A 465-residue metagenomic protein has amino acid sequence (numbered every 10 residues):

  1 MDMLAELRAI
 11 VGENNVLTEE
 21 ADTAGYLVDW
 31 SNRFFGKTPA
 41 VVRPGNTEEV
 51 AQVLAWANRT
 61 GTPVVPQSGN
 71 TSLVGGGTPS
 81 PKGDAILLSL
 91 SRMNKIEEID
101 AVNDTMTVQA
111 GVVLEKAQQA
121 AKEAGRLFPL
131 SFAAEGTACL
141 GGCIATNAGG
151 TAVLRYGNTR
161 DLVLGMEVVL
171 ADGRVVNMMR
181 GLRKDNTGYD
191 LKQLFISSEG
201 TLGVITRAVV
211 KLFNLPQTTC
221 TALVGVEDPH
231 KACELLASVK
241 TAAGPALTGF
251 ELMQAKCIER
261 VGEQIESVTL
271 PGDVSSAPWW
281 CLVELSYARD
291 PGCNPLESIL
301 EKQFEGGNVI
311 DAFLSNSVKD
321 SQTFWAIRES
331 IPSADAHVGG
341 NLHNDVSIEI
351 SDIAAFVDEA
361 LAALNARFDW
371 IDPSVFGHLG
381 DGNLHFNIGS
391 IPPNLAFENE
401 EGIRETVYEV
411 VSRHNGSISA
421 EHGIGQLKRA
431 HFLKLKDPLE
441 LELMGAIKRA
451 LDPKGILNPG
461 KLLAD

Functional and structural regions predicted by a protein language model:
M1-A55, R59, S72-D104, C257-L270 (+2 more regions): N-terminal flexible segment immediately upstream of the FAD-binding catalytic core in FAD-dependent oxidoreductases
M1-W30, R59-T62, Q303-K319, R413-I418 (+1 more regions): N-terminal accessory segments
A5-V16, R59-T62, Q119-R126, G149 (+13 more regions): Generic secondary-structure signature for well-ordered alpha-helical cores
T18-A24, G225-V226, C233-I403, V410 (+1 more regions): C-terminal substrate-recognition/cap domain of FAD-linked oxidoreductases
A21, S68-N70, A133, A255 (+1 more regions): Short, ordered loop/turn segments at secondary-structure junctions
K95-E251, L457: FAD-binding subdomain of flavoenzyme oxidoreductases
R174, R429-D465: Activity-critical C-terminal alpha-helical subdomain
